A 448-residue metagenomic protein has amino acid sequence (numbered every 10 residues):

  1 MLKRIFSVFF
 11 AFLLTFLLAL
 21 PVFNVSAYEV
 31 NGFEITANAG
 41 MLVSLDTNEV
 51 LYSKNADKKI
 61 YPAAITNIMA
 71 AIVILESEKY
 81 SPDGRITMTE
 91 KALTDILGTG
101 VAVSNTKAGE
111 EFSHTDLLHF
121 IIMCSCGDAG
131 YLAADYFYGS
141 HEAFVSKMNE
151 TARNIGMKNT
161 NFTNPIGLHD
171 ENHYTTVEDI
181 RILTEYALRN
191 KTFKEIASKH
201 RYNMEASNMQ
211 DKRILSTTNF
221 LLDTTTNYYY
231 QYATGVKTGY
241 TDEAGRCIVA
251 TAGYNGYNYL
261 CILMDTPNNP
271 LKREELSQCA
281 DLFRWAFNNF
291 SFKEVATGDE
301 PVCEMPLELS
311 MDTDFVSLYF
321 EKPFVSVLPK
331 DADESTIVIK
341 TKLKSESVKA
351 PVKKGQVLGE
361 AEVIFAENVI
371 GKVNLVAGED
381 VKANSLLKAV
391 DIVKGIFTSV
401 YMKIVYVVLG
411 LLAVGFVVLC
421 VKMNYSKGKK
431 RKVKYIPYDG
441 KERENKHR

Functional and structural regions predicted by a protein language model:
L2-F6, P62, E110, H114 (+3 more regions): Structural motif marking the loop-to-transmembrane transition
L2-S26, I404-M423: Sec-dependent N-terminal signal peptides of Gram-positive bacterial secreted proteins and lipoproteins
A19, E78-K79, C247, V418: Ubiquitous "structural anchor" signal
N24-E178, I182-K191, E195: Active-site-adjacent loops and short helices of periplasmic peptidoglycan-processing enzymes
M157-N161, D170-Y174, E178-H447: Domain-terminus/edge residues, biased toward the C-terminal soluble/receptor-binding domains of extracytoplasmic
